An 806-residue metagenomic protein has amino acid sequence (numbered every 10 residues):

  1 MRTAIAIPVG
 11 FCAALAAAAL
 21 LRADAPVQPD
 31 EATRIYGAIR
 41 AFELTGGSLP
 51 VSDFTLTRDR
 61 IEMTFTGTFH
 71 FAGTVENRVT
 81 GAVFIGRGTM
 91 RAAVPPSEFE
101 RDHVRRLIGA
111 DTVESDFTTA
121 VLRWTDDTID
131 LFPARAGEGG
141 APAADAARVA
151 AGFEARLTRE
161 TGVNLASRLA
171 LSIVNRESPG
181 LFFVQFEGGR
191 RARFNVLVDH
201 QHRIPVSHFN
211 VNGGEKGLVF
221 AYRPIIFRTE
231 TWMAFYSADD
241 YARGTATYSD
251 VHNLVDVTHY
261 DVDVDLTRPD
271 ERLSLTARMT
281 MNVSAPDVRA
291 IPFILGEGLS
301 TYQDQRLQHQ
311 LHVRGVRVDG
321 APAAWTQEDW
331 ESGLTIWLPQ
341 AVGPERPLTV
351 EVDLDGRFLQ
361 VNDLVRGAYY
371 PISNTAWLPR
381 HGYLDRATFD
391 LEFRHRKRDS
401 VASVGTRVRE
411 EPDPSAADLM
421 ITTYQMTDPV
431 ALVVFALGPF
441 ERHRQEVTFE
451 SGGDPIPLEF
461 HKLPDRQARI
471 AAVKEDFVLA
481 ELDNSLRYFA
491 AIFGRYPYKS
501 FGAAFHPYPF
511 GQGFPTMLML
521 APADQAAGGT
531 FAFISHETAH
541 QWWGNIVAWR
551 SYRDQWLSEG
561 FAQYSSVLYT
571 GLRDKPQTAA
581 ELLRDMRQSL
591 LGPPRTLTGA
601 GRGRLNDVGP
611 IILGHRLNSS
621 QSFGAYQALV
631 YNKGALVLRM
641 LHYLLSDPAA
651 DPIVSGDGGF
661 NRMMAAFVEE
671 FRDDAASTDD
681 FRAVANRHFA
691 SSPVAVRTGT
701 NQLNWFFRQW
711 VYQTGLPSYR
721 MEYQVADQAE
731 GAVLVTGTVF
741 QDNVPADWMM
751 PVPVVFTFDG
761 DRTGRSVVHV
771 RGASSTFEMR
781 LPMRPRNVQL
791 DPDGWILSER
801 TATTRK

Functional and structural regions predicted by a protein language model:
M1-I5: Positively charged n-region of N-terminal signal peptides that target proteins for export
P8-A19: Bacterial N-terminal signal peptides
D24-N484, Y488-Y496, Y626-A628, F671-D674 (+8 more regions): Acidic/His-enriched low-complexity segments
A285, N618-S620, A625-G737: Amphipathic alpha-helical substructures
Y369, L384, F393, L518-R595 (+1 more regions): Zinc-dependent metallopeptidase catalytic helix centered on the HExxH motif and its immediate flanking segment
I372-W377, A468-I470, V547-A548, H615-A625 (+2 more regions): Flexible glycine/proline-enriched surface loops and loop-helix/loop-strand junctions
I492, P497, F505-M519, D524 (+1 more regions): Catalytic zinc-binding patch centered on the HExxH motif and its immediate surroundings that defines zinc-dependent
E559, Q563-M640, L644, F671-R672: Acidic/His/Gly-enriched intrinsically disordered linker/tail segments that often contain short helix/coil "MoRF-like"
